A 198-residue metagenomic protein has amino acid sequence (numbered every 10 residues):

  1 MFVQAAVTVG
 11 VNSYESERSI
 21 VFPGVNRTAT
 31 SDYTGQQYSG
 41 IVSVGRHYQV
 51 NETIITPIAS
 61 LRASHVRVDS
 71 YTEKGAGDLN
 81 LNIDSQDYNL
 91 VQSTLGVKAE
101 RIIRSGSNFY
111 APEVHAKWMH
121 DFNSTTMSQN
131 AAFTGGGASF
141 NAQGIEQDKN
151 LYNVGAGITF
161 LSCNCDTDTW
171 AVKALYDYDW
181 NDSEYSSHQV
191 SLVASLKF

Functional and structural regions predicted by a protein language model:
M1-F198: Membrane translocator/pore-forming domains, dominated by Gram-negative outer-membrane beta-barrels
